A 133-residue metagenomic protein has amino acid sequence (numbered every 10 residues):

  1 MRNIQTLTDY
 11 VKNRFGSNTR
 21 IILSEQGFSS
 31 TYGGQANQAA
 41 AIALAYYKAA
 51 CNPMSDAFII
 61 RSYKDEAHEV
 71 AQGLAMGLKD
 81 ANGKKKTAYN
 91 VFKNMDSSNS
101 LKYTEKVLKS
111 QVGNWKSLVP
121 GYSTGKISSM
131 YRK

Functional and structural regions predicted by a protein language model:
M1-N37, M76-A81: Noncatalytic carbohydrate-binding groove/subsite architecture in carbohydrate-active enzymes
Y32-K133: Aromatic-rich peripheral "rim/lid" segments of glycoside hydrolase catalytic domains that contact and position glycan
